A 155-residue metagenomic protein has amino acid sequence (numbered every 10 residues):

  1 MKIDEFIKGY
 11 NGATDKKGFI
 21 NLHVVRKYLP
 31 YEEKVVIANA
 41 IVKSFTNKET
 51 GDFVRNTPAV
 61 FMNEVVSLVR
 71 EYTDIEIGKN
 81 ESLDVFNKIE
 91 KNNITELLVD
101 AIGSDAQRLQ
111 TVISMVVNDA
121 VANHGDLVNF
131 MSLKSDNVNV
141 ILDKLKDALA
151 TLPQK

Functional and structural regions predicted by a protein language model:
M1-E49: N-terminal "first-domain core" detector
Y31-K155: Short, surface-exposed, charged amphipathic helix/loop patches that serve as local interaction elements
